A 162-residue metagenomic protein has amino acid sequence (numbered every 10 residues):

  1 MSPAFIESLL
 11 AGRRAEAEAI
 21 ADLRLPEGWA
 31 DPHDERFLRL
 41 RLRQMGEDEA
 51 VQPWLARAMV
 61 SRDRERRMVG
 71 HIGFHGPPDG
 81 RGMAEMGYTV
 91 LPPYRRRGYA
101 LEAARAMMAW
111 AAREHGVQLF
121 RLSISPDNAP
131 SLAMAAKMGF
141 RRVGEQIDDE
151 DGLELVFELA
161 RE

Functional and structural regions predicted by a protein language model:
M1-E85, V90-P93, A109-W110, E114 (+2 more regions): GNAT-family acyltransferases
Y88-V90, R96-W110, A133-K137: Conserved acetyl-CoA-binding loop-helix of GNAT-fold acetyltransferases
F120-I124: Conserved hydrophobic beta-strand within the GNAT/NAT acetyltransferase core sheet that lines the active-site cleft
A129-S131: Short, polar N-cap/turn motifs at the start of nucleic acid-interacting alpha helices
